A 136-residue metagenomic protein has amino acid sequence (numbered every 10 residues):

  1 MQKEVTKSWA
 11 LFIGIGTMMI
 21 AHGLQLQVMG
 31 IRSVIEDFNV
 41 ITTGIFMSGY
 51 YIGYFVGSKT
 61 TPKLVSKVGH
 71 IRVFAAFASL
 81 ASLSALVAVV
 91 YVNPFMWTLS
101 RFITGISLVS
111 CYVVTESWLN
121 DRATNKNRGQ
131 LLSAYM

Functional and structural regions predicted by a protein language model:
K3-Y51: Helix-loop boundary and gating motifs at the non-cytosolic
H22, I103-T115: Core transmembrane helices of Major Facilitator Superfamily
M29, S110-A123: Intracellular juxtamembrane helix-capping segments at the cytosolic ends of symmetry-related transmembrane helices
G53-G57, S107: MFS transmembrane alpha-helix packing/gate-lining sites
G57-G69: Helix-to-loop junctions at the C-terminal end of transmembrane segments in multipass secondary transporters
G69, V90-M96: Helix-breaking motifs and short loop linkers at transmembrane-helix boundaries and internal kinks in secondary membrane
R72-V87: Structural signature of the two symmetry-related core transmembrane helices
F95-I103: Paired small-residue
